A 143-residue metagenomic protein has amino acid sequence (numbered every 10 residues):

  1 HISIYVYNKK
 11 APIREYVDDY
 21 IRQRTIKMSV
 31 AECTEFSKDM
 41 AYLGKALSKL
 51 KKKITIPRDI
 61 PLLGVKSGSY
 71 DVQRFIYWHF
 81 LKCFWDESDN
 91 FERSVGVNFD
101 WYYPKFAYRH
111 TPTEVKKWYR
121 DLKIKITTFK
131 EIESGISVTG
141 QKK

Functional and structural regions predicted by a protein language model:
H1-T55, G68-Y77: Conserved class I S-adenosyl-L-methionine
G64-V65: Lumenal/periplasmic acceptor-binding loop at the mouth of the active site in multi-pass, GT-C-fold membrane enzymes
V72-K143: C-terminal lobe and adjacent flexible extensions of AdoMet/dcAdoMet transferase-like proteins
